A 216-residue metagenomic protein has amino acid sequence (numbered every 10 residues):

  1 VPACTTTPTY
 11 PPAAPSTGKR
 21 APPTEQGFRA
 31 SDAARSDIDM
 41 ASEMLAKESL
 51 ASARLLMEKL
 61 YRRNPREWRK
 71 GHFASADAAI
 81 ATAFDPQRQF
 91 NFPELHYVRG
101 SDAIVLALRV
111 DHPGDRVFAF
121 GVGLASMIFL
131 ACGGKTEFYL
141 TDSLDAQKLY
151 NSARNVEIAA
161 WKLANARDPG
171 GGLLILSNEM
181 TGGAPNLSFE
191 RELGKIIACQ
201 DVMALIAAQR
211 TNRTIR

Functional and structural regions predicted by a protein language model:
V1-A3: Bacterial N-terminal signal peptides
T5-V117: N-terminal Sec/ER secretory leader and immediately downstream segment of secreted/extracellular precursors
P8-T17, Q200, A207, R216: A broadly tuned "polar low-complexity/structure-edge" signature
W68-I215: Mature extracellular/secreted ectodomains of secretory-pathway proteins
